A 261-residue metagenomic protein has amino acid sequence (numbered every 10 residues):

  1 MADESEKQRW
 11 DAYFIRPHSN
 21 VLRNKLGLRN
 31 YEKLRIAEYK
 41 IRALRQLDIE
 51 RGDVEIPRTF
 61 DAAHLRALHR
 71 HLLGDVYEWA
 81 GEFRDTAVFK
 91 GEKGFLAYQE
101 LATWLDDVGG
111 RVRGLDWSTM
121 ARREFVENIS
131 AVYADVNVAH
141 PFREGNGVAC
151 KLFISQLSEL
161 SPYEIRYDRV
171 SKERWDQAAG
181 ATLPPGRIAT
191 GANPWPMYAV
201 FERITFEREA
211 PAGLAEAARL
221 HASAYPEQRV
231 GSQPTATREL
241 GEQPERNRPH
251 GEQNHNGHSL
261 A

Functional and structural regions predicted by a protein language model:
M1-A261: FIC/Doc superfamily catalytic core
